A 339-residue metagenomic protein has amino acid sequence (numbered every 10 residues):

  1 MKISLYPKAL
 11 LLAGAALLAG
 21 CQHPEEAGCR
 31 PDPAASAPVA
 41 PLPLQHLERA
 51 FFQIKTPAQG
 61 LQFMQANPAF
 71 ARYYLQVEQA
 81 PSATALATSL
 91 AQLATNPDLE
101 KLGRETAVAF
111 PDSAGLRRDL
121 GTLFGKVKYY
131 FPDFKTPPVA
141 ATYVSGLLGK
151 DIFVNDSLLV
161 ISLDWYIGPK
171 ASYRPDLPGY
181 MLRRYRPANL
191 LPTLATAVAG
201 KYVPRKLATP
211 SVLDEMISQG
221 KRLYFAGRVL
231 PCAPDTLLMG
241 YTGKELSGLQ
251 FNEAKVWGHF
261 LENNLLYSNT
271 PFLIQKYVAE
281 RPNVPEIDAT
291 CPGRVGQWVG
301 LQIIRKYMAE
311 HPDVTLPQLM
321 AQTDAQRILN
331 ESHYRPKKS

Functional and structural regions predicted by a protein language model:
M1-L10: Bacterial N-terminal signal peptides that target proteins for export
L11, A40, D133-K135, V154-D156 (+2 more regions): A generic structural signal for short, non-catalytic loop/turn and secondary-structure boundary residues
L17-G20: C-terminal motif of bacterial Sec signal peptides marking the signal peptidase cleavage site
Q22-P97: N-terminal mature-domain "stem" immediately C-terminal to a signal peptide or N-terminal signal-anchor/transmembrane
P24-A58, I217, K221-S339: A cross-kingdom marker for long, charged
P68, P132-K135, P312: Proline-centered flexible-loop/turn and helix-kink motifs
S89-L246, A321: Acidic/His-rich structured neighborhood in mature extracellular/periplasmic domains
